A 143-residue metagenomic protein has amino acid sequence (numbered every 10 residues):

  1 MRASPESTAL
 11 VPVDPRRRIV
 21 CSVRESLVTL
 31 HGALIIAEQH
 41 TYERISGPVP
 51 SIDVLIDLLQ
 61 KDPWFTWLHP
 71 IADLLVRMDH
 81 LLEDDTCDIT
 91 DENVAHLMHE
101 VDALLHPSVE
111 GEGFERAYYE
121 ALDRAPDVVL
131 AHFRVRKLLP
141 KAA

Functional and structural regions predicted by a protein language model:
R2-A143: Surface-exposed peri-terminal alpha-helical interaction modules
